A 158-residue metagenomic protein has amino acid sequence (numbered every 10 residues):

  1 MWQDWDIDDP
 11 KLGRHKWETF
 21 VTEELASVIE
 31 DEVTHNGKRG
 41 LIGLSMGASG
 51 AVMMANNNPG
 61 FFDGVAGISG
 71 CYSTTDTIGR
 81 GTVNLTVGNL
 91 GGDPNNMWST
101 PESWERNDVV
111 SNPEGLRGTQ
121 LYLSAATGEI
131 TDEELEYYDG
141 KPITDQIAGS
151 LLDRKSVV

Functional and structural regions predicted by a protein language model:
M1-V158: Non-catalytic cap/lid and distal C-terminal segments of serine-dependent acyl enzymes
